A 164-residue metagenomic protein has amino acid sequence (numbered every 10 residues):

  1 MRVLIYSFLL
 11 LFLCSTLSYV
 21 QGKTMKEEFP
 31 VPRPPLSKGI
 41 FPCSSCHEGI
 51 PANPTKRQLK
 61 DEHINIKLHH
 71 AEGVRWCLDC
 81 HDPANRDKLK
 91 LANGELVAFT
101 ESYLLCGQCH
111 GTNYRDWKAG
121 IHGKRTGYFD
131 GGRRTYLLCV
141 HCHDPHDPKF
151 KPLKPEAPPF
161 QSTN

Functional and structural regions predicted by a protein language model:
M1-Y6: Positively charged n-region of N-terminal signal peptides that target proteins for export
S7-T16: Bacterial N-terminal signal peptides
Y19-N164: Short sequence/structural segments immediately N-terminal
